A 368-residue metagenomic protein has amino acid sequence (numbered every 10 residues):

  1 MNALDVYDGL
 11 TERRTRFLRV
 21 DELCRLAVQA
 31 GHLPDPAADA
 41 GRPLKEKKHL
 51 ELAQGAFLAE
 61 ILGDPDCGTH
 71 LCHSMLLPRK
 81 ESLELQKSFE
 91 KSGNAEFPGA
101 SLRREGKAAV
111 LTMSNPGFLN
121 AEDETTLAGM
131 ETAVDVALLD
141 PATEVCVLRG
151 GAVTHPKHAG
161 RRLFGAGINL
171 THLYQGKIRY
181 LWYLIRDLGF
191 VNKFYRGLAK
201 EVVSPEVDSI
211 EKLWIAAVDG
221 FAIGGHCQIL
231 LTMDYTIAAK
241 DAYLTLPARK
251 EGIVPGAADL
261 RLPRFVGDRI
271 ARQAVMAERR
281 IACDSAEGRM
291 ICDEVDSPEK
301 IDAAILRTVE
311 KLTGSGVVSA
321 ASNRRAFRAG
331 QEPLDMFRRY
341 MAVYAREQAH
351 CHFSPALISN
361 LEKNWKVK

Functional and structural regions predicted by a protein language model:
M1-G106, V153, A282-C283, A303 (+2 more regions): C-terminal alpha-helix plus adjacent terminal tail
E105-N115: Short, aliphatic-rich beta-strand segments
L111, L148, N169, I229-L230 (+3 more regions): Hydrophobic/aromatic residues within transmembrane alpha-helices of multi-pass small-molecule transporters
L111-T112, G129-E211, I215, Y235 (+2 more regions): A structural preference for short, pocket-lining loop segments at secondary-structure junctions
F118-L119: Extended acidic/polar regulatory tracts at the flanks of large eukaryotic scaffold/adaptor proteins
S204-V317: Crotonase-fold acyl-CoA enzyme core
